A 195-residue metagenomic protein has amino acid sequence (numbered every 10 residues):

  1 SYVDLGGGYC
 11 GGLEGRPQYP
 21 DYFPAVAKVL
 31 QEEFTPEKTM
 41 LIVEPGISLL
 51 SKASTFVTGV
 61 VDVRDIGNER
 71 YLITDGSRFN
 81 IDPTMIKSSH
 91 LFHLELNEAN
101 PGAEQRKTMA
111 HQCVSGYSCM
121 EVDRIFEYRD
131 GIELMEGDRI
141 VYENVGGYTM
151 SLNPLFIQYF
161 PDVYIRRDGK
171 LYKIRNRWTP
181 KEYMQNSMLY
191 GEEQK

Functional and structural regions predicted by a protein language model:
S1-L5, T39, R166: Short intrinsically disordered, low-complexity coil segments enriched in acidic
S1-Y2, Q31-E32, E133-M135: Short hydrophobic/aromatic-rich motifs at helix boundaries and adjacent loops
V3-L13, V43-S48: Glycine-rich beta-strand-to-loop/alpha-helix junction loops that act as flexible
L13-E14, N144: Conserved "cap/hinge" positions at secondary-structure junctions
E14-Y22: Alpha-helix N-cap and loop-to-helix initiation/capping positions
D21-V29: Alpha-helical scaffolding segments of alpha/beta enzyme cores, especially the outer helices of TIM-barrel or partial
A25, M40-K195: Charged (often Lys/Glu-rich) extended helix/loop segments that serve as interaction or gating elements
Q31-K38, I66: Short helix-capping segments at alpha-helix termini
